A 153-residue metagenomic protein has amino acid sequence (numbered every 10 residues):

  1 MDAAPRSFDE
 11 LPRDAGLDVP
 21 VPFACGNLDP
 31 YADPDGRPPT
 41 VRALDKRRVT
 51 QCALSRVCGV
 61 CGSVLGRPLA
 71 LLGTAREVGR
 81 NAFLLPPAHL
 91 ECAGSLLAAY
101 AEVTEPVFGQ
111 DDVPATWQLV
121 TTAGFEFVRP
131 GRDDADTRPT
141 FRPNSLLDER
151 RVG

Functional and structural regions predicted by a protein language model:
P22, S55, P86: Residues immediately within or flanking Cys/His clusters that coordinate Zn2+ in small zinc-binding modules
D33-R47, A70-A75: Short Cys/His-rich Zn2+-coordinating modules
C58-G62, H89: Short cysteine-rich clusters marking metal-coordination/redox-active sites
C61-V64, S95: Cys/His-rich metal-chelating microdomains
G66-L71, A98-A99: Short, non-ligating residues that shape and space the ligands of small metal-coordination modules and catalytic
T74-P86: Short linker/helix segments within small regulatory modules
P86-V107: Short metal-binding segments enriched for Cys and/or His
A101-G153: Intrinsically disordered, low-complexity, charge-dense segments enriched in Lys/Arg and Glu/Asp interspersed
